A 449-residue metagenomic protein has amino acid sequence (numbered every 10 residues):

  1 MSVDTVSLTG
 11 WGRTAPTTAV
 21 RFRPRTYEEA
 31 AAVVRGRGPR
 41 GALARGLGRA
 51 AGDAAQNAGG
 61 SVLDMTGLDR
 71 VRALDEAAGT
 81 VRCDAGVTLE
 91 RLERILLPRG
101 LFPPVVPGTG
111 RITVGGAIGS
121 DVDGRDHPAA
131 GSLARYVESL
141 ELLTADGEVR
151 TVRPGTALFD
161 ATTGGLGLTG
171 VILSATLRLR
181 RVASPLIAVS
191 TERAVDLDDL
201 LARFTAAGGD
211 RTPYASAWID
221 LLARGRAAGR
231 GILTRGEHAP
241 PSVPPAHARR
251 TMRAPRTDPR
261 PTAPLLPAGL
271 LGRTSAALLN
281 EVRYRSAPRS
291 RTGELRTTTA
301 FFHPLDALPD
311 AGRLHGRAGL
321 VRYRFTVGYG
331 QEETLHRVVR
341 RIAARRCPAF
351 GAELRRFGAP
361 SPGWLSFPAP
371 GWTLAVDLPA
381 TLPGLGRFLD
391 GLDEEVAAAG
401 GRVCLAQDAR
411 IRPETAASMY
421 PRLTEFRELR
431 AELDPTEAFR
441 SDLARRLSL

Functional and structural regions predicted by a protein language model:
M1-L449: Noncatalytic alpha-helical scaffold of FAD-dependent oxidoreductases
